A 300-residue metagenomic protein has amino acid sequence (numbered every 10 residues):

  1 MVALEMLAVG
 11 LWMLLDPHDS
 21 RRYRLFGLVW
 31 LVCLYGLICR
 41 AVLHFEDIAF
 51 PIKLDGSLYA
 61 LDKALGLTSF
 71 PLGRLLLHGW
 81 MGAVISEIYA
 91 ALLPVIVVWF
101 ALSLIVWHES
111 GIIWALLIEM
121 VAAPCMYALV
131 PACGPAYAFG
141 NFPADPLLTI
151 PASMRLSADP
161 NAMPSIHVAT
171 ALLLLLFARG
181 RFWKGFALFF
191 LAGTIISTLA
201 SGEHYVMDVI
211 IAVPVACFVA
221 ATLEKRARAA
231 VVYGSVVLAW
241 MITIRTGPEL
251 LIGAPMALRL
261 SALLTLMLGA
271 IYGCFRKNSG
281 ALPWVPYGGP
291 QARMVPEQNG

Functional and structural regions predicted by a protein language model:
M1-L4, R22-I96, P286-G300: N-terminal transmembrane-helix/juxtamembrane module of multi-pass inner/ER membrane proteins
R24-V29, V97-L129, A187, L191: Interfacial segments of alpha-helical transmembrane regions
R40-G56, E119-P143: Transmembrane alpha-helix/helix-exit interface in multi-pass inner-membrane proteins
M81-I96, S157-R179, V206, I210: Membrane-interface loop-to-helix entry segments
W99-S103, V168-K184, P214-L223: Membrane-interfacial alpha-helical segments at the cytosolic side of multi-pass membrane proteins
C125-R181: Membrane-interfacial catalytic/cofactor-binding modules of polytopic membrane enzymes
F189-K225: Membrane-water interface signatures at transmembrane helix termini and the short loops that connect adjacent helices
S235-E297: Transmembrane helical bundles and short interhelical boundary loops of multi-pass, membrane-embedded
